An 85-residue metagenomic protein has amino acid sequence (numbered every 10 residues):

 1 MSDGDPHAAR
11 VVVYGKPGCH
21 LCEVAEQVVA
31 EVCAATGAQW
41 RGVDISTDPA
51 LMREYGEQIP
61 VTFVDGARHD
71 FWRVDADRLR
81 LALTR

Functional and structural regions predicted by a protein language model:
S2-E31: Local sequence-structure signature of Cys/Sec-based thiol-disulfide redox active-site neighborhoods
C33-T36: Short helix-loop-beta junction
A38-P49: Thiol-based oxidoreductase modules, predominantly thioredoxin-like and allied folds used for disulfide exchange
T47-V61: Short Fe-S-cluster ligation motifs
P60-R68: A short, hydrophobic beta-strand/beta-hairpin element that forms part of a small beta-sheet core
L79-R85: Thiol-/selenol-based redox modules, centered on thioredoxin-like and closely related oxidoreductase domains
